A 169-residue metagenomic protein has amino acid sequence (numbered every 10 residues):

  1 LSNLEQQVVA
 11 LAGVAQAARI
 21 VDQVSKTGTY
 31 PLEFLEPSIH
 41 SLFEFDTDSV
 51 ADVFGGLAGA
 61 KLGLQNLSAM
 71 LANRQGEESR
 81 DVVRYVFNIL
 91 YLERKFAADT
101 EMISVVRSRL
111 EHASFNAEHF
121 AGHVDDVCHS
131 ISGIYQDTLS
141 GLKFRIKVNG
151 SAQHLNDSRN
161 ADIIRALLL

Functional and structural regions predicted by a protein language model:
L1, L62-Q75, G141-D157: Short amphipathic alpha-helical segments and their helix-coil junctions
L1-L62, N66-M70: Leu/Val/Ala/Ile-rich N-terminal alpha-helices, chiefly Sec-type signal peptides and the beginnings
N3-A10, E78, V82, I164: Helix-start/N-cap signature of alpha-helical segments
V9, G13-I20, R84, N88 (+6 more regions): Charged, amphipathic alpha-helical oligomerization/scaffolding segments
R19, Q23-K26, R94, A98-E101 (+2 more regions): Charged/polar positions within long, soluble alpha-helices
L42-H123: Long amphipathic alpha-helical segments with strong coiled-coil/leucine-zipper propensity
G122-A161: A mid-sequence, solvent-exposed acidic-amphipathic segment
R159-L169: Alpha-helical oligomerization segments
